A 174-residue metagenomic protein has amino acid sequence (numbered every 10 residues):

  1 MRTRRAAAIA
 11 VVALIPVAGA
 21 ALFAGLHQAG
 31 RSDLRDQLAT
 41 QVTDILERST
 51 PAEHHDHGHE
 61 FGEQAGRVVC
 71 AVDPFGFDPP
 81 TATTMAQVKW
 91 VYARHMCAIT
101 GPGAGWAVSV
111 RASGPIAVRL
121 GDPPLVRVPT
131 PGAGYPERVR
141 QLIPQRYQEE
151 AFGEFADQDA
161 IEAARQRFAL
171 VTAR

Functional and structural regions predicted by a protein language model:
R2-L26: Hydrophobic membrane-insertion alpha-helices, especially the h-region of bacterial N-terminal signal peptides
R4-R5, T40, D44, Q166: Polar/charged alpha-helical tracts
L26-Q41: Ser/Thr/Pro/Gly-rich low-complexity linker/stalk segments immediately outside membranes or between
A39-Y92: N-terminal secretory signal peptides
D73-P129: Mature extracytoplasmic domains of secretory-pathway proteins
P131-R174: C-terminal partner/receptor-binding element of secreted or periplasmic proteins
